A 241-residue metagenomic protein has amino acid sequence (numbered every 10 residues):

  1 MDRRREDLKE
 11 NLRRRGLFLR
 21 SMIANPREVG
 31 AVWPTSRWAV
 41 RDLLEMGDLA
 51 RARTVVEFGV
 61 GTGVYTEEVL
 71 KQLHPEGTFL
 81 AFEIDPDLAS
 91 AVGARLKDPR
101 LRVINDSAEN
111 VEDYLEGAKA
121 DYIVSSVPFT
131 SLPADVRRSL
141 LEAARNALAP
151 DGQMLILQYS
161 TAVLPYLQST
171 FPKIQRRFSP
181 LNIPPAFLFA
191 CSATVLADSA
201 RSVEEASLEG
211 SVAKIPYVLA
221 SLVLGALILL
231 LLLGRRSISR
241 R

Functional and structural regions predicted by a protein language model:
N11-A50: Class I SAM-dependent methyltransferase Rossmann-like catalytic core, especially the SAM/SAH-binding loop
R51-G61: Conserved class I S-adenosyl-L-methionine
T62-P75: Conserved SAM-binding loop of SAM-dependent methyltransferases across substrates and taxa, primarily the Class I
D85-D87: Conserved SAM/SAH-binding beta-strand->alpha-helix loop
D113-I123: A short acidic, Gly/Pro-enriched loop at the edge of an enzyme's catalytic core that lines a small-molecule cofactor
R138-P150: A short glycine-rich, Lys/Arg-flanked "PGG" loop and its adjoining helix->strand segment in the class I
P150-Q158: Conserved beta-strand signature within the Rossmann-like core of class I S-adenosyl-L-methionine
I215-R236: Hydrophobic alpha-helical topogenic segments used for membrane insertion/localization
